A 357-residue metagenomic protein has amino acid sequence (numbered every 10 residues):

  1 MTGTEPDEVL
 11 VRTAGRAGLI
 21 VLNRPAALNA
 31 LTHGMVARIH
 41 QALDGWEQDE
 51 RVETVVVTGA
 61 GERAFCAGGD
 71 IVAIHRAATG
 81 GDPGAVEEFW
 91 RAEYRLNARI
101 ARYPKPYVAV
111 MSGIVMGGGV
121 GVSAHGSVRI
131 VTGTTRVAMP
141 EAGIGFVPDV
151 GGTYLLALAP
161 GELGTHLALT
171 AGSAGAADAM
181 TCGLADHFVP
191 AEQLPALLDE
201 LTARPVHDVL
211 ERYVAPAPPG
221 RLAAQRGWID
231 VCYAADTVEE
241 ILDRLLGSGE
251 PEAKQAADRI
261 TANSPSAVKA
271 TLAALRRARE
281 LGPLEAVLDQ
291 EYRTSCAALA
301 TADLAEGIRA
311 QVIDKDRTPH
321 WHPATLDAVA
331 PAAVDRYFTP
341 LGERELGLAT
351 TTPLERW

Functional and structural regions predicted by a protein language model:
M1-T58, A98, P353-W357: Conserved CoA-thioester-binding segment of acyl-CoA-metabolizing enzymes
R38-T79, R99-V110, T132-T135: A structural preference for short, pocket-lining loop segments at secondary-structure junctions
I71-M111, G152, D335-G342, L346: An acidic, glycine-rich surface segment that forms the CoA-thioester-binding/catalytic face of crotonase-fold enzymes
I100-I144, H166-L167, A171-G172, A176: Glycine-rich beta-to-alpha active-site loop
S127-P148, T181-L197: Gly/Pro- and small hydrophobic-enriched strand-loop and loop-to-helix capping segments that sit at the rims
G151-Y154, L158-D208: Contiguous mid-protein beta-loop-alpha structural module that forms a pocket-lining wall or clamp of enzyme active
L184-N263, A267: Amphipathic alpha-helical blocks and their helix-capping loop/short-beta junctions
T294, A302, E306-W357: C-terminal amphipathic alpha-helical interaction region
